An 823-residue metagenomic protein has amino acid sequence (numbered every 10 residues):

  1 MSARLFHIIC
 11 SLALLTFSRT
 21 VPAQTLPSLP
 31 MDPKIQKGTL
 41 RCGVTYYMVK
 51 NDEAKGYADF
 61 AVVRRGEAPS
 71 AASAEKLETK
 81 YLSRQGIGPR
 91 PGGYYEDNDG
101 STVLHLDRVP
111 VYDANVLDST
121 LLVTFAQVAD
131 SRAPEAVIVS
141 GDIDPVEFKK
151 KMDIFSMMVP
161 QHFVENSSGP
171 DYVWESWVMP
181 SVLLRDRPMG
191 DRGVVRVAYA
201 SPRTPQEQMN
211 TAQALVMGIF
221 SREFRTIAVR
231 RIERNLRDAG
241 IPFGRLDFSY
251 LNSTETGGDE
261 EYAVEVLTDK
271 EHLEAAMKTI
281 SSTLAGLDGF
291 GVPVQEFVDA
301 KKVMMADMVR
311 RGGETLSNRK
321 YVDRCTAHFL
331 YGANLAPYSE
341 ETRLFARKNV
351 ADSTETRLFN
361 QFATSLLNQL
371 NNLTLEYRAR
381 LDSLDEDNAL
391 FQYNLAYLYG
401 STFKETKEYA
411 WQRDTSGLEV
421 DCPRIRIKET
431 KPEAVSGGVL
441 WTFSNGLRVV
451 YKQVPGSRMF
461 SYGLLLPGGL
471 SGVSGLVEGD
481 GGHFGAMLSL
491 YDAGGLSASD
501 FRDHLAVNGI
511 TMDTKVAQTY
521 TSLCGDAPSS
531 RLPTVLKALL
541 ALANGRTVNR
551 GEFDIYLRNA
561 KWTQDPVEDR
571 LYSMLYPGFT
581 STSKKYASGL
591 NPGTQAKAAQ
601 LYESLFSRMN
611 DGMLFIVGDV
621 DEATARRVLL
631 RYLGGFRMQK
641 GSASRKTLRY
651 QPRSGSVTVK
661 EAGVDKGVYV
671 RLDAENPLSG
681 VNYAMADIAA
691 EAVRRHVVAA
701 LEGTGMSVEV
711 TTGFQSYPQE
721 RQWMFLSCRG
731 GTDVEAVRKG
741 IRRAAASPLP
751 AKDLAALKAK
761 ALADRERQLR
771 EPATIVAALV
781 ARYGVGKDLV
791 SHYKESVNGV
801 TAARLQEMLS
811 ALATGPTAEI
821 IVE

Functional and structural regions predicted by a protein language model:
M1-I9: Bacterial N-terminal signal peptides that target proteins for export
C10-S11, V21: Cleavable N-terminal signal peptides
A23-K50, A136-V139, I143-N210, A214 (+10 more regions): Proteolytic maturation boundary segments
A54-A126, S131-S140, G193-A214, I232-D352 (+9 more regions): M16 family metallopeptidases and their MPP-like homologs
F606-S607: Flexible, low-complexity linker/tail segments at the boundary of structured domains
